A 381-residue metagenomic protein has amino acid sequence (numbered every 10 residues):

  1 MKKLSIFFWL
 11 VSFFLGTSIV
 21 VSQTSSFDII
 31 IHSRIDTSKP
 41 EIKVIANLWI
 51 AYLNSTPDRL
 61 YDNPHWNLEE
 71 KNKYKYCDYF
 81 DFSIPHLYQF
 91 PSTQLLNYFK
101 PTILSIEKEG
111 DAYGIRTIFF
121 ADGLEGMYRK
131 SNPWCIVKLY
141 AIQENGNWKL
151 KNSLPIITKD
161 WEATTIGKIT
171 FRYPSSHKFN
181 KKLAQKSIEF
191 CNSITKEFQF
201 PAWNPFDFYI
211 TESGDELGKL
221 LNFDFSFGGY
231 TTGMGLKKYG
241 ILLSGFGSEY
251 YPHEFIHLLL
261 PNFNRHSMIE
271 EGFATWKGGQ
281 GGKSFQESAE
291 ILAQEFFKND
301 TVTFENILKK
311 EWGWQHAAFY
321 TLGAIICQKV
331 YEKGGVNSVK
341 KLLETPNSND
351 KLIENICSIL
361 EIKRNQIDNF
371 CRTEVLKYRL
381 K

Functional and structural regions predicted by a protein language model:
M1-S26: Bacterial Sec-dependent N-terminal signal peptides
V21-S55: Short, low-complexity N-terminal intrinsically disordered segments enriched in polar/charged residues
I30-S33, D58-I106, L217: Short solvent-exposed beta->alpha transition segments
I35-V44, H177-E189, L242-Y250, N264-M268 (+3 more regions): Soluble non-cytosolic domains of exported or imported proteins
F80-Y128, I241-S244, P252-F255: Surface-exposed, charged secondary-structure patches
Y128-W161: Short beta-strand edge/turn micro-motifs at domain boundaries
W161-H266, K351-N355: Juxtacatalytic substrate-recognition/specificity segment
L242, N264-K381: Acidic/His/Gly-enriched intrinsically disordered linker/tail segments that often contain short helix/coil "MoRF-like"
